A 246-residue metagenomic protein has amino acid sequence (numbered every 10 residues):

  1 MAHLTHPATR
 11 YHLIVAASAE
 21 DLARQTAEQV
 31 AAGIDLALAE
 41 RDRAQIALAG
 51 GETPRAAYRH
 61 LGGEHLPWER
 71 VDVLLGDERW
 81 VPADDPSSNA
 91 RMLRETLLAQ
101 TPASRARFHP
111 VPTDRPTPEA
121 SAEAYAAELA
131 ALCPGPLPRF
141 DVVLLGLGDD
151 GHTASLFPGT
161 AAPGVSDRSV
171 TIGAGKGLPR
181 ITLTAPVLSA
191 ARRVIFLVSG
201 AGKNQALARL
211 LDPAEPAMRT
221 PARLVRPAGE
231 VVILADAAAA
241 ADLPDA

Functional and structural regions predicted by a protein language model:
M1-I46: N-terminal glycine-/serine-/threonine-rich phosphate-binding loop
A2-R10, E69-L144: Ligand-binding beta-strand-loop-alpha-helix segment within the catalytic cores of soluble metabolic enzymes
D35-E64: Glycine-rich N-terminal segment of FAD-binding domains in flavoprotein oxidoreductases, spanning the beta-loop-helix
L48-T53, L145-D149, S199: Glycine-rich beta-strand-to-loop/alpha-helix junction loops that act as flexible
H60-W68, R91, P158-S166, P213: A glycine- and small-aliphatic-rich helix-loop capping segment at beta-alpha/alpha-beta transitions that lines
A120-A122, A154-G159, A206-L210, D245: A short secondary-structure junction signal
V142-P186: Class I SAM-dependent methyltransferase SAM-binding "motif I" and its flanking Rossmann-like core
L188-A246: C-terminal functional extensions of proteins
